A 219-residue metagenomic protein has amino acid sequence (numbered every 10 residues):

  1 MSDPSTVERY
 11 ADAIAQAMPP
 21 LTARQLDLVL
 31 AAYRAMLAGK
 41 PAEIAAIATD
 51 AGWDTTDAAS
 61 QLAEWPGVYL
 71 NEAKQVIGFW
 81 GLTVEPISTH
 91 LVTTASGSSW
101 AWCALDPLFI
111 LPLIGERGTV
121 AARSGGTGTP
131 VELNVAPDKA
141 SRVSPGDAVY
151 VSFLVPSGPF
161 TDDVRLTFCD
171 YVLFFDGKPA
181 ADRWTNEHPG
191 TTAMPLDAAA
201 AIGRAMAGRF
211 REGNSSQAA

Functional and structural regions predicted by a protein language model:
S2-V29: Short alpha-helical segments that sit at the start of domains
L28, M36-A51: Short acidic, hydrophobic short linear motifs in intrinsically disordered regions
D50-W65: Short amphipathic alpha-helical interaction segments
A63-K74: A short, conserved structural fragment
G78-R117: Short, amphipathic alpha-helical interaction segments positioned at domain boundaries
A95, E116-T119, T129-A219: Long, low-complexity, charge-rich intrinsically disordered regions
S124-G126: Short cysteine-rich clusters marking metal-coordination/redox-active sites
